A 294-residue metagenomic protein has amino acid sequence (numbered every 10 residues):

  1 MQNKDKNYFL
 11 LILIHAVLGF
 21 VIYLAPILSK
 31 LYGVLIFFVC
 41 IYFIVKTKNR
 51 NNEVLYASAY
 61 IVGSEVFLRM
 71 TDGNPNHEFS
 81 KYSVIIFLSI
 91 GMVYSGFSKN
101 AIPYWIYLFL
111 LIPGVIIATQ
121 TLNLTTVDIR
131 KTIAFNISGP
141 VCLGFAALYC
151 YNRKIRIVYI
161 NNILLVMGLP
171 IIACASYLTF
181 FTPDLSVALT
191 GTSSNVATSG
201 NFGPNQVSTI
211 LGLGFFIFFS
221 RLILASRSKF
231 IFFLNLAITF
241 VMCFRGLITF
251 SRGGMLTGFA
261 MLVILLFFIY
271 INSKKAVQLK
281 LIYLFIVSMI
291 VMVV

Functional and structural regions predicted by a protein language model:
M1-T119, I155-N162, R221-F232, A276-Y283: Transmembrane signal-anchor hairpin modules in multi-pass inner-membrane enzymes, especially those that act on
K4-Y8, Y104, I129-I133, I137 (+3 more regions): Hydrophobic, aromatic-rich alpha-helical transmembrane segments and their membrane-interface anchor motifs
N7, L11-G19, A57-I61, G139-G144 (+3 more regions): Hydrophobic alpha-helical membrane-embedded or membrane-associated segments
L11-A16, V66-F67, S186-G200: Juxtamembrane membrane-water interface segments that cap and precede transmembrane helices
N76-L88, I102-Q120, T126-N152, L164-I172 (+1 more regions): Aromatic-anchored transmembrane helix interface
C142-A147, Y159-T190, F202-I271: Alpha-helical transmembrane segments of multi-pass inner-membrane proteins
T192-T198, A276-V294: Flexible juxtamembrane loops connecting transmembrane helices in multi-pass membrane enzymes that build or modify
